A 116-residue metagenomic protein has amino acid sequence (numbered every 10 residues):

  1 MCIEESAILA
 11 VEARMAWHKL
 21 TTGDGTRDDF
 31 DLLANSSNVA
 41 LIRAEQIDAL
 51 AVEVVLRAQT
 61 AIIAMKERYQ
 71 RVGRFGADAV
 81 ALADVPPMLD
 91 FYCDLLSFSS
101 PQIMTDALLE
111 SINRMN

Functional and structural regions predicted by a protein language model:
M1-D24, A49-G76, I112-R114: Short, flexible domain-boundary/linker segments around small modular repeats
H18-T21, R43-I47, Y69, Y92-S99: Secondary-structure edge/capping motif, primarily at the C-terminal ends of alpha-helices and the immediately following
D24-E45, A77-D94: Extracellular/lumenal glycan-associated surfaces
G76-N116: Amphipathic alpha-helical binding modules
